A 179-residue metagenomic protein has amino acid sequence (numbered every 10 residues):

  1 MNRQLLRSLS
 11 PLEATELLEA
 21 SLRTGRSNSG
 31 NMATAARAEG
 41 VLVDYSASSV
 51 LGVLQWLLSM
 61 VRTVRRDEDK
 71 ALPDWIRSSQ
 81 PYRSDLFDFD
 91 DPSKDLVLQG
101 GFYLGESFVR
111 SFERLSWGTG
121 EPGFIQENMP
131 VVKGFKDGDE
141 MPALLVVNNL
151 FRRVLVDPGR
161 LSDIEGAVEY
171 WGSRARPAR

Functional and structural regions predicted by a protein language model:
M1-D90, P177-R179: The feature captures two recurrent sequence modes
Q4, P11, T15-T34, F108 (+3 more regions): Proteins with a high burden of low-complexity, intrinsically disordered sequence enriched in S/T/G/P/A and R, requiring
L57-V61, S107, S111-F112, L150 (+1 more regions): Generic structural signal for hydrophobic core residues of well-folded globular domains
K70, K94, K133-K136: Context-gated lysine
S79-N128: Aromatic- and glycine-enriched beta-alpha-beta binding-site module
P122-R179: A recognition module on extended beta-rich or small alphabeta surfaces enriched in W/G with H and D/E
